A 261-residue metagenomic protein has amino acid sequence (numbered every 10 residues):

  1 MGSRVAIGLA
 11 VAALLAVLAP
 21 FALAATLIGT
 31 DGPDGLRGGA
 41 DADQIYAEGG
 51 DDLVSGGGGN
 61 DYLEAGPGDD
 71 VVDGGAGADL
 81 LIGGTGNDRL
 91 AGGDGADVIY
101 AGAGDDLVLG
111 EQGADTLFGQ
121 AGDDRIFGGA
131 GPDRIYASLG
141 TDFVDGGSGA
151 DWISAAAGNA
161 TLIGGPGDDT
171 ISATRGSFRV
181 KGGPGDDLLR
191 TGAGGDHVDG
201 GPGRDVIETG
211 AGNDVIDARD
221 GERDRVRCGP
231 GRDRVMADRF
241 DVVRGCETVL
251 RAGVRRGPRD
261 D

Functional and structural regions predicted by a protein language model:
M1-L9: Bacterial N-terminal signal peptides that target proteins for export
A10-A19: Bacterial N-terminal signal peptides
P20-T26: Sec/Tat signal peptide C-region and signal peptidase I cleavage site
T26-A42: Short N-terminal segments immediately surrounding and downstream of signal-peptide cleavage
G29, G38, A47, S55-G56 (+20 more regions): Glycine-centered beta-turn/loop sites at beta-strand termini
D217-G257: Leucine-rich solenoid repeat scaffolds
R259-D261: Short, solvent-exposed mixed-charge patches
